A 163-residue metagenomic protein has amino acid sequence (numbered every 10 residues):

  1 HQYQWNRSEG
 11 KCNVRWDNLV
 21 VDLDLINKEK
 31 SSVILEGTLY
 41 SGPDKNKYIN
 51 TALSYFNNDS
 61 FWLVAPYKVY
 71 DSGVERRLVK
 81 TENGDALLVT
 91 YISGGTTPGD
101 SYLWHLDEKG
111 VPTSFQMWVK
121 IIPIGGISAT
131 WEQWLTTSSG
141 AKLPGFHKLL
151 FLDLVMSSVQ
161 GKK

Functional and structural regions predicted by a protein language model:
H1-L39, V74: N-terminal mature ectodomain segment of secretory-pathway/periplasmic proteins
H1-R7, F61-L63, F115, W131: Tryptophan-centered motif/residue detector
Q4-S8, R77-A86, T137-S139: Short, ordered beta-strand-loop transition motifs
W5, D22-K28, Y40-N50, T130-E132 (+1 more regions): Short amphipathic beta-strand/extended segments with alternating polar/hydrophobic composition
S8, D17, Y70-S72, P98 (+1 more regions): Residues that act as N-cap/strand-start positions at coil-to-secondary-structure junctions
W16, L35, T81, D107 (+1 more regions): Acidic surface patches and DE-rich sequence motifs
S32-D100, I122-G125: Flexible, processing/modification-adjacent segments and terminal tails in exported/periplasmic/extracellular proteins
G84-K163: Gly/Pro-enriched, hydrophobic low-complexity segments that function as extracytoplasmic propeptides/linkers
